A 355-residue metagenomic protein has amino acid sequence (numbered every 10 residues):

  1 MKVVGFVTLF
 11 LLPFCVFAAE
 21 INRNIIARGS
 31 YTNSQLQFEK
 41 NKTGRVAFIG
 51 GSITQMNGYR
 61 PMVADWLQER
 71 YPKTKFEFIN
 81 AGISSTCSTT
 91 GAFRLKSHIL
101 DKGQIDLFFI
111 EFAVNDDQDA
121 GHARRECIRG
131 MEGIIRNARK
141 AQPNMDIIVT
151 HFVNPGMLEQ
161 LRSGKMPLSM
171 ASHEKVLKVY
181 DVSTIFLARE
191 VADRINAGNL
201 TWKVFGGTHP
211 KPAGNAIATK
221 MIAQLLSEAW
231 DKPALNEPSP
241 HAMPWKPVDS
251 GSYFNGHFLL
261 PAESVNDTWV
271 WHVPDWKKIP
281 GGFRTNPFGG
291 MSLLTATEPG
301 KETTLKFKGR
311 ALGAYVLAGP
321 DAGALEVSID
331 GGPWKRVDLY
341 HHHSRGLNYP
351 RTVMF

Functional and structural regions predicted by a protein language model:
M1-L9: Sec-dependent signal peptide recognition, specifically the positively charged N-region followed immediately by
V4, K40-K42, L200-W202: Short hydrophobic "helix-edge" motifs at membrane interfaces and signal-peptide entry regions
F10-A18: Hydrophobic h-region of N-terminal signal peptides that target proteins for export in Gram-negative bacteria
A19-I49, I53, W66: Membrane/wall-proximal cationic-aromatic binding patches
T43-G58, I83-C87, A311, P320: Catalytic nucleophile-elbow at a beta strand-turn-alpha helix junction centered on a G-D-S/GDSL motif, marking
P61-E77, T86, T90-S239, W271-H272 (+2 more regions): Alpha-helical cap/lid subdomain in secreted, periplasmic, or secretory-pathway luminal O-acyl-processing enzymes
N80: Surface-exposed aromatic
D231-K306, Y315: Glycan-recognition and processing domains
